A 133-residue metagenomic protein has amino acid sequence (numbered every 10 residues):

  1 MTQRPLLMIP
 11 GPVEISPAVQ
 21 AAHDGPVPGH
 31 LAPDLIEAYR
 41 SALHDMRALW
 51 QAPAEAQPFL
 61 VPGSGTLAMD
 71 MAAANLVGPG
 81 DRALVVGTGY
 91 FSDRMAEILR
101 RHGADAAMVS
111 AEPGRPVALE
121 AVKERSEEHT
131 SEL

Functional and structural regions predicted by a protein language model:
T2-R4, P53-A56, G78-R82, H102-D105 (+1 more regions): Short coil/turn connectors at secondary-structure junctions
R4-P62: A glycine-/small-polar-enriched, mobile loop at the entrance of the PLP active site in fold-type I
Y39, P62, T66, R115-L119: A conditional alpha-helix N-cap/helix-loop micro-motif detector
A42, M46, A72, V122-S126: Generic hydrophobic alpha-helical segments
H44, E55-T88, S92-A96: Conserved beta-loop-alpha segment that forms the PLP phosphate-binding cup at the N-terminus of a helix
V85-R125: Gly/Ser-rich phosphate-binding catalytic loop and adjacent alpha/beta segment that cradle a phosphoryl group at enzyme
E127-L133: Residue-level detector of conserved catalytic or cofactor/ligand-binding positions in enzyme active sites
